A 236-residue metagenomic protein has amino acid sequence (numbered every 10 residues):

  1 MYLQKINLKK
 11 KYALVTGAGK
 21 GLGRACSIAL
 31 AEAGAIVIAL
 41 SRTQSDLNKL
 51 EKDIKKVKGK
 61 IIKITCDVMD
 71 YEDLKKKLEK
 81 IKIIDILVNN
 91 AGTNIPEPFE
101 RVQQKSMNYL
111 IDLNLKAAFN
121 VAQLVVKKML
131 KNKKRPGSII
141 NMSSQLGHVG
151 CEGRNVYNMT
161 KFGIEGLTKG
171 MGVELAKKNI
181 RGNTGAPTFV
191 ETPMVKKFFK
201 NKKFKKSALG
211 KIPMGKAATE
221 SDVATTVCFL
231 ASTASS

Functional and structural regions predicted by a protein language model:
Y12, G19-G21: Conserved glycine-rich cofactor-binding loop
A35-K49: Conserved glycine-rich Rossmann-like NAD(P)H-binding loop of the short-chain dehydrogenase/reductase
P98-F99, Q103-I111, A208: Substrate-binding pocket helix/loop in short-chain dehydrogenase/reductase
A122, T160, T168: Active-site helix of classical SDR
K127, V173-K177, S236: Alpha-helical segment proximal to the catalytic Tyr-Lys
S144: Residue(s) in the substrate-gating loop at a strand-loop-helix junction that position the organic substrate next
I180, A217-S236: C-terminal substrate-recognition "lid" of short-chain dehydrogenase/reductases
